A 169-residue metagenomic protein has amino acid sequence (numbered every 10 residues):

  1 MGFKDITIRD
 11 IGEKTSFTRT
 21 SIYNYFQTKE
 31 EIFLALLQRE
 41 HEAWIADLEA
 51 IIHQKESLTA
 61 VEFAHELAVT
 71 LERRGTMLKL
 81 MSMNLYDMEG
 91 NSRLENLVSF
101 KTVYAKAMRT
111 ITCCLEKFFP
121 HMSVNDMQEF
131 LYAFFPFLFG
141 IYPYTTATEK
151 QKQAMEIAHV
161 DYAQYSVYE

Functional and structural regions predicted by a protein language model:
M1, A43, D47-I51, F137 (+1 more regions): Solvent-exposed, amphipathic alpha-helical segments
K4-E31, A35: Helix-turn-helix
K14, E31-I51, K106, T110: Alpha-helical structural segments
A35, E49-M77, F130-F134: Hydrophobic alpha-helical connector segments
R73-E95, E149-A154: Amphipathic alpha-helical segments used for helix-helix packing
N91-F119: Amphipathic alpha-helical packing segments from all-alpha helical-bundle domains
A105, E116-E169: Hydrophobic/aromatic-rich alpha-helical bundle segments in the mid-to-C-terminal region
